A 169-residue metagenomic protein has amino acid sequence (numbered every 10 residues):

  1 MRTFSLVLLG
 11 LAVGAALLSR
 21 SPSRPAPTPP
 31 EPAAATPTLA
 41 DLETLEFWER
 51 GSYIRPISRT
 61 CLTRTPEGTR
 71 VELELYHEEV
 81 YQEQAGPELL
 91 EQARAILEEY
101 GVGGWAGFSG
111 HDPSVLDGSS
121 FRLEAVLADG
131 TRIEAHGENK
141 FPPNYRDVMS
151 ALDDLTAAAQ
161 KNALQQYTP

Functional and structural regions predicted by a protein language model:
M1, S58, T63, G86-L89: General structural signal for secondary-structure boundaries
R2-S5, S19-S52, E83-A85, I96 (+1 more regions): Short, well-ordered, aromatic-rich surface patches in folded extracellular/luminal domains
S5-L17: Hydrophobic membrane-insertion alpha-helices, especially the h-region of bacterial N-terminal signal peptides
A35-H77: N-terminal secretory signal peptides
I57-C61, Q82, E134: Well-ordered beta-strand positions in beta-sheet-rich domains
R70-W105: A short-motif feature that recognizes glycine-rich, charge-decorated loops that bind or process nucleotide phosphates
